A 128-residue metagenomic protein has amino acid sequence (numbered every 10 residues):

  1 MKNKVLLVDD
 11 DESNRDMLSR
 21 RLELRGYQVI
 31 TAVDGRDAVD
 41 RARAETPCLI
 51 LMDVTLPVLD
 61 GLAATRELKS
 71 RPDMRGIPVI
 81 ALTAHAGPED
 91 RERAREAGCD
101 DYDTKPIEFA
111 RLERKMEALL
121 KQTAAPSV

Functional and structural regions predicted by a protein language model:
D16-L24: Charged docking surfaces used in two-component/phosphorelay signaling
G26-V33, R41: Short hydrophobic/Thr-rich beta-strand motif most characteristic of the beta2 strand and flanking loop of CheY-like
A32-V33, L56-L59, L68, I77 (+1 more regions): Hydrophobic residue at a beta-alpha junction that N-caps the helix immediately following a catalytic beta-strand/loop
E45-L51, L56: Active-site beta3 strand of CheY-like receiver
I107-M116: C-terminal output helix
